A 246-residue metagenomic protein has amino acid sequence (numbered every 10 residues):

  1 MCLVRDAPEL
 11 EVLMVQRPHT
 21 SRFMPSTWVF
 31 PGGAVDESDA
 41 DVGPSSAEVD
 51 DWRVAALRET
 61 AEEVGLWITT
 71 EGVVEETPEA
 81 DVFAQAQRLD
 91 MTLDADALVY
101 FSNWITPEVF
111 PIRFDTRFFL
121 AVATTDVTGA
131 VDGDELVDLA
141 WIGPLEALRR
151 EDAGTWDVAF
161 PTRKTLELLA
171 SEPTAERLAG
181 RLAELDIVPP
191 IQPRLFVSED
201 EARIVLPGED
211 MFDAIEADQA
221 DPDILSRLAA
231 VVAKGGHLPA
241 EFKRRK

Functional and structural regions predicted by a protein language model:
M1-K246: N-terminal leader/linker segments that precede catalytic domains of diphosphate-processing enzymes
